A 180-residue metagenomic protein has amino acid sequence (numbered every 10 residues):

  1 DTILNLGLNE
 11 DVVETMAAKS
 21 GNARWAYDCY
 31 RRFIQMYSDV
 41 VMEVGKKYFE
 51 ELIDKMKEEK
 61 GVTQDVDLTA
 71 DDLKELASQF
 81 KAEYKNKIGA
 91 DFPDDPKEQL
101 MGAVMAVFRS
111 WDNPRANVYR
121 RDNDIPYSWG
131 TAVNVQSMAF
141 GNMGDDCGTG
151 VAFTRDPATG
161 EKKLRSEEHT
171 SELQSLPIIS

Functional and structural regions predicted by a protein language model:
D1-S171, S180: Nucleotide/phosphate-binding sheet-loop regions of phosphoryl- and nucleotidyl-transfer enzymes
